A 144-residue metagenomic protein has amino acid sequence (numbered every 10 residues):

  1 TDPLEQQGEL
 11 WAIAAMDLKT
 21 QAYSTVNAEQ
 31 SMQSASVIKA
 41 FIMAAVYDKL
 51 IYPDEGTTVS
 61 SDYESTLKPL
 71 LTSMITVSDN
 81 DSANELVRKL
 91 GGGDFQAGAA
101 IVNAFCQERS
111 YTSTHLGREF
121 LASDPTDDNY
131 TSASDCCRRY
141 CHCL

Functional and structural regions predicted by a protein language model:
T1-Q30: Beta-lactamase-like hydrolase cores
A12-A15, A35, S73, S82-E85 (+1 more regions): Structural recognition of the beta-strand scaffold that forms the well-ordered cores of secreted hydrolase catalytic
M16-T20, E29-S31, D48-K49, D79 (+1 more regions): Solvent-exposed coil/turn segments that connect beta secondary-structure elements in extracytoplasmic/periplasmic
Q21, S31-T57, M74: Active-site SXXK
S24-A28, T66-P69, D79-L86, G117-D124: Flexible glycine/proline-enriched surface loops and loop-helix/loop-strand junctions
V37-M43, N80-N84, N129-C137: Short alpha-helical patches at coil-to-helix transitions and adjacent helical residues in well-structured domains
D54-V102, A133: Conserved catalytic neighborhood of penicillin-recognizing serine enzymes
V87-L144: Mid-domain, small-residue-enriched loop/turn segments at the edges of structured enzyme/sensor domains
